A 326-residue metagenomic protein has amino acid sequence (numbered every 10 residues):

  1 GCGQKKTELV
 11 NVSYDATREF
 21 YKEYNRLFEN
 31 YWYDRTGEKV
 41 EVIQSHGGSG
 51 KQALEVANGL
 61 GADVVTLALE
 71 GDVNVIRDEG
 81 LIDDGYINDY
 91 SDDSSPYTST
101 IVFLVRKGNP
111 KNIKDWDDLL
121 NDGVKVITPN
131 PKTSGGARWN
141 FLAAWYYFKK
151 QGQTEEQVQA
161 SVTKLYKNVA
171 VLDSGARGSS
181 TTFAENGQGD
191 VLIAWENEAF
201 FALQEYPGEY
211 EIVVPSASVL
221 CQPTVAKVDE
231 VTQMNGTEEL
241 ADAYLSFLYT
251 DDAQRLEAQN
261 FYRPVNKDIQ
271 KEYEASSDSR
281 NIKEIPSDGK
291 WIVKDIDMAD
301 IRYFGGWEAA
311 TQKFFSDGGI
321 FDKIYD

Functional and structural regions predicted by a protein language model:
C2-E79, D89-Y90, W195: Early extracytoplasmic/lumenal segment of secretory-pathway proteins
L9-N11, E55-V56, A62, Y90 (+4 more regions): Second-shell loop/turn segments in exported
A16-F20, Y24, Q52, G61 (+9 more regions): Stable alpha-helical elements in mature extracytoplasmic
G59-V65, G123-K125, E185-A194: Alpha-to-beta junction loops
R77-K149: A conserved helix-loop-strand patch within extracytoplasmic ligand-binding domains of the periplasmic binding
S95-V102, V162-Y166, L172-S174, E205-M234 (+2 more regions): Periplasmic-binding protein-like
Q151-S216: Ligand-binding pocket segment of bilobal, Venus flytrap-like solute-binding proteins
T232-D326: Extracellular/periplasmic juxtamembrane helices and adjacent flexible linkers that interface with membrane partners
